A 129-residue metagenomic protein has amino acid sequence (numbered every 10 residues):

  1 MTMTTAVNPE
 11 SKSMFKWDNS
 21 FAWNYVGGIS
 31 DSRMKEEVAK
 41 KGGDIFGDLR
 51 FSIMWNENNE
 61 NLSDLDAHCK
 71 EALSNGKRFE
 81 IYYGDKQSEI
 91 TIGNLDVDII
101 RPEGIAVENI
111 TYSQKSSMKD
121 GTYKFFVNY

Functional and structural regions predicted by a protein language model:
M1-K12: Extracytoplasmic/secretory-pathway proteins
K12-Y129: Intrinsic-disorder/low-complexity signal
